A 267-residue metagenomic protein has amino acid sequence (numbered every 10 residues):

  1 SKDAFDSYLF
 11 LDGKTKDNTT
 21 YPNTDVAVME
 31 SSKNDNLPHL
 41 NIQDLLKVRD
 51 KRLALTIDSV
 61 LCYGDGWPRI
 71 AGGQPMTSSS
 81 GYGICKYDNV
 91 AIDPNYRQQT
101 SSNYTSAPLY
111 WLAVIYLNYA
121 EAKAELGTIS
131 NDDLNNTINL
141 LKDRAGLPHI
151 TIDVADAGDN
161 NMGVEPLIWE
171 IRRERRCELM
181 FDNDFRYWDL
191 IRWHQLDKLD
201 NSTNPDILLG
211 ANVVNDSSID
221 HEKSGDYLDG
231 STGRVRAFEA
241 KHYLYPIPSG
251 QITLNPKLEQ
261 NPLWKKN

Functional and structural regions predicted by a protein language model:
S1-A4: Extended substrate-binding grooves/exosites of carbohydrate-active enzymes
D6-N267: Acidic/polar-rich alpha-helix caps and helix-coil junctions
